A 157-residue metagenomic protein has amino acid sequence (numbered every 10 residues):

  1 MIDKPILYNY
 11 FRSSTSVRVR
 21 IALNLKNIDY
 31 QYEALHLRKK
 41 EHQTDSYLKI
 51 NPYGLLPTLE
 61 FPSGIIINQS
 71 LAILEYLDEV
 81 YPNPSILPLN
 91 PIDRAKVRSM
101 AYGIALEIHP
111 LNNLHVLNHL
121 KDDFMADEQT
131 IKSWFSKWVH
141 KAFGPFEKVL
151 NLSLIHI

Functional and structural regions predicted by a protein language model:
M1-S133: GST-like domain detector, emphasizing the conserved glutathione-binding G-site in the N-terminal thioredoxin-like
P84, L152-S153: Short, solvent-exposed, charged loop/turn and helix-capping segments that join or cap alpha-helices on peripheral
K132-N151: Amphipathic alpha-helical packing segments from all-alpha helical-bundle domains
I155-I157: Conserved small/polar residues in nucleotide/adenosyl-binding loops
